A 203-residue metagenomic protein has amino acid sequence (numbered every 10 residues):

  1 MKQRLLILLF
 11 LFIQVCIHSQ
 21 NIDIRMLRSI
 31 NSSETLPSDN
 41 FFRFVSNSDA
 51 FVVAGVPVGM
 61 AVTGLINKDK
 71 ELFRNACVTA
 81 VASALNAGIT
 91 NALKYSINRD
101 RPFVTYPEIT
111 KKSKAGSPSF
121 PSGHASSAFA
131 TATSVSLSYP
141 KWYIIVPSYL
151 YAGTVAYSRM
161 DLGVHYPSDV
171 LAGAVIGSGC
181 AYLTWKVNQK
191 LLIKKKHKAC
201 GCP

Functional and structural regions predicted by a protein language model:
M1-I22: Bacterial Sec-dependent N-terminal signal peptides
C16-G59, N91-S117: N-terminal transmembrane-helix/juxtamembrane module of multi-pass inner/ER membrane proteins
P37, K70-F73, P140-I144: Membrane-helix interface segments
T63, T90-N98, S136, W185-Q189: Membrane-water interface at transmembrane helix exits
T63-N86: Interfacial segments of alpha-helical transmembrane regions
V81-Y95, I145-S158: Small-polar-interrupted transmembrane alpha-helices in polytopic inner-membrane proteins
Y106-P203: Membrane-embedded catalytic cores of phosphoryl/pyrophosphoryl-handling enzymes
